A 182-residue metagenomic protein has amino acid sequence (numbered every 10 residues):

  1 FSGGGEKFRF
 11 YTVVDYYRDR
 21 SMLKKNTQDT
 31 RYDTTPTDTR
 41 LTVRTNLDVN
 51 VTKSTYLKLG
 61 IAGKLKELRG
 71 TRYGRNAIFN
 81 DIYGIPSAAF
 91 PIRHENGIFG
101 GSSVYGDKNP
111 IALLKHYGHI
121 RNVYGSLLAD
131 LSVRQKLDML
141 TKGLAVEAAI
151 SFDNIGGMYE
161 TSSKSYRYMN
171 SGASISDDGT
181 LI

Functional and structural regions predicted by a protein language model:
F1-D15, D19-M22, T34-K108, G118-Y124 (+1 more regions): Flexible loop and strand-edge segments within Gram-negative outer membrane beta-barrel domains
T12, L59, L131, V146-A148: Membrane-embedded beta-strand positions of outer-membrane beta-barrel proteins
K25-R31, N109-G118, I182: Extracytoplasmic loops and strand-loop junctions of Gram-negative outer membrane beta-barrel proteins
T27-T34, G74-G84, S162-A173, T180: Flexible, surface-exposed loop regions and adjacent strand-edge segments of Gram-negative outer-membrane beta-barrel
T42-R44, L128-R134: Membrane-embedded beta-strand positions in outer-membrane beta-barrel channels/transporters
K142-L144: Short, Φ-rich (hydrophobic/aromatic) sequence segments
A148, I155-K164: Carboxylate/His-rich catalytic cores and anion/metal-binding grooves
